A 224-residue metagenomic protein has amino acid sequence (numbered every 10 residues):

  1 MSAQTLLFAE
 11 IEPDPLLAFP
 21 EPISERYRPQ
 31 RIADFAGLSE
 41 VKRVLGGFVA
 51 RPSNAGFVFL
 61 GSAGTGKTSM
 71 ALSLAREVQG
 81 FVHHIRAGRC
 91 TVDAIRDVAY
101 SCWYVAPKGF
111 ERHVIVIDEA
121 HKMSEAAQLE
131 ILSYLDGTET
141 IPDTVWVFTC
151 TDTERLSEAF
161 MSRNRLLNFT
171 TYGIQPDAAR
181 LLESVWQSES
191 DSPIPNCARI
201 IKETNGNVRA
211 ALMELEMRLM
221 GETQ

Functional and structural regions predicted by a protein language model:
T5-P15, E21, G46-I85, D136: Walker A/P-loop
E21-L45: N-terminal pre-Walker A segment at the start of P-loop NTPase domains
F35, S39-R43, G80-H113, E125: Short glycine-rich substrate-engagement loop in P-loop NTPases that contacts/grips substrate
R51-N54, T65, V78-Q79, K108-R112 (+2 more regions): Short loop/turn elements that form and flank the Walker-type P-loop nucleotide-binding site in RecA-like NTPase cores
R86-R89, C150-T151, R165-A178: Conserved AAA+ ATPase "SRH/arginine-finger" region at the nucleotide-binding site
Y100-A106, I117-S162: Conserved catalytic/switch belt of AAA+ P-loop NTPases
L167, Q175-A198: Helix-loop-helix "sensor" segment of P-loop NTPases
I194-P195, E203-E216: The conserved phosphate-sensing helix
